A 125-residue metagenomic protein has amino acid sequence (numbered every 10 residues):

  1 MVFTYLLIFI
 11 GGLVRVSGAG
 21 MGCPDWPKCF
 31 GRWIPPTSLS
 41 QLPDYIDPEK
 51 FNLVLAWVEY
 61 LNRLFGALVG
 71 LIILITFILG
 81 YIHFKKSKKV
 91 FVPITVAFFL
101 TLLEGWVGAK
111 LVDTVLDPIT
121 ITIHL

Functional and structural regions predicted by a protein language model:
M1-C23: N-terminal signal-anchor transmembrane alpha helix
G11, I46, N62, E104 (+1 more regions): Conserved histidines in hydrophobic membrane contexts and catalytic metal-binding motifs
L13-S17, M21, L79-K86, T114: Juxtamembrane transmembrane-helix termini
V16-E59: Extracytosolic (periplasmic/ER-lumenal) interhelical loops and adjacent juxtamembrane/interface segments of multi-pass
E59-L79: Hydrophobic alpha-helical transmembrane segments
S87-A97: Membrane-interfacial loop-to-transmembrane alpha-helix junctions, especially the N-terminal start
V107-V115: Juxtamembrane "helix-exit" motif on the non-cytosolic side of transmembrane helices
T114-L125: Non-cytosolic membrane-interface motifs at loop->transmembrane helix junctions
